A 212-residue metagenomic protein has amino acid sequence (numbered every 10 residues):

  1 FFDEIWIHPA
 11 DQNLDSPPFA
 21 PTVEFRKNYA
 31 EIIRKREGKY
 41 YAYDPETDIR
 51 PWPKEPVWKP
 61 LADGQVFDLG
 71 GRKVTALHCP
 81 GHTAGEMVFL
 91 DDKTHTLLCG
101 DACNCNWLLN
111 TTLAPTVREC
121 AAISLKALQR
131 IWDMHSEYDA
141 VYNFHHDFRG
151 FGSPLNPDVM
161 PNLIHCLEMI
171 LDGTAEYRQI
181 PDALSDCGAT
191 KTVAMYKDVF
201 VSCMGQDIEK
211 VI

Functional and structural regions predicted by a protein language model:
F1-V66, L163-P181: Active-site HxH/HxHxD metal-binding segment of metal-dependent hydrolases
V23, G38-Y40, K126-A140, F144-I212: Accessory terminal helices/loops
A30, T112, A122, V201-C203: Short, intrinsically disordered/low-complexity patches at protein termini and at juxtamembrane boundaries
L69: A conserved mid-domain beta-alpha-beta active-site/ligand-binding segment of alpha/beta enzyme cores
K73-P80, A84-D158: Metallo-beta-lactamase
